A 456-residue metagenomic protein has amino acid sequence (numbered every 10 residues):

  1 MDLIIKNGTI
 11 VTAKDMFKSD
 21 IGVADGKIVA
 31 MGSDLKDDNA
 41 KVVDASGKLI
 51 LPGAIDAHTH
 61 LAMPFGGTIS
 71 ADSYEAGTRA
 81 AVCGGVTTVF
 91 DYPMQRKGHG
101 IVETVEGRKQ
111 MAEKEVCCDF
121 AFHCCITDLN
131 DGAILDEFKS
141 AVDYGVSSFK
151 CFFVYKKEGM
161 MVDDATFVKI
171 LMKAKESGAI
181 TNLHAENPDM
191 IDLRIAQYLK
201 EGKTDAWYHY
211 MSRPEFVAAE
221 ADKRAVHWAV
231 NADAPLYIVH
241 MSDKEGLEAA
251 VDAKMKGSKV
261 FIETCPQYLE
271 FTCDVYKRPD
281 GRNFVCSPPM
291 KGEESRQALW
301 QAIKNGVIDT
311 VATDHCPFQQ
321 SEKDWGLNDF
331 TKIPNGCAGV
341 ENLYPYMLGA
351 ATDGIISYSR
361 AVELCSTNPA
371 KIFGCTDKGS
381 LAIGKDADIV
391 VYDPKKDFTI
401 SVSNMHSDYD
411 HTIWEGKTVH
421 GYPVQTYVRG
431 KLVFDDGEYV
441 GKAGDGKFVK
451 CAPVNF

Functional and structural regions predicted by a protein language model:
M1-P52: Histidine-rich, glycine-flanked metal-binding segment
G8, I21, G26, G47 (+15 more regions): Divalent metal-coordination and catalytic microenvironments
G8, W325, D329, I383-V449: C-terminal cap of metal-dependent C-N hydrolases
A45-E115: Metal-associated gating/positioning segment near the N- to mid-region
A57-D72, Q95, A121-I134, M160 (+1 more regions): Active-site mouth loops of central-metabolism enzymes
V102-C118, V168-L183: Alpha-helix-loop-beta-strand connector modules within alpha/beta enzyme cores
D136-V311: Histidine/acidic residue-rich metal-binding segments in metalloenzymes
T204-P235, N283, N305, D309-V311 (+1 more regions): His/Asp/Glu-enriched, well-ordered alpha-helical/loop segment that forms or immediately abuts the divalent-metal
